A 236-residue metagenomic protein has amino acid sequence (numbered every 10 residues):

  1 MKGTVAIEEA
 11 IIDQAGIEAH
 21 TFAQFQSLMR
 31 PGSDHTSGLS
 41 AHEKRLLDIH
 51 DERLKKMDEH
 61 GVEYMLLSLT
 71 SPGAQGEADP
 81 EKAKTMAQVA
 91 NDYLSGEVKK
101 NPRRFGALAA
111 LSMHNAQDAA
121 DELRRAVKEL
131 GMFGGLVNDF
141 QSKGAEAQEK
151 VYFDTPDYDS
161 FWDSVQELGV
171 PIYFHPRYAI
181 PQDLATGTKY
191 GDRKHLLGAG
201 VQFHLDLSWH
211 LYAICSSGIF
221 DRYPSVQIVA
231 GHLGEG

Functional and structural regions predicted by a protein language model:
M1-G236: Helix-coil boundary/capping segments in enzymes
